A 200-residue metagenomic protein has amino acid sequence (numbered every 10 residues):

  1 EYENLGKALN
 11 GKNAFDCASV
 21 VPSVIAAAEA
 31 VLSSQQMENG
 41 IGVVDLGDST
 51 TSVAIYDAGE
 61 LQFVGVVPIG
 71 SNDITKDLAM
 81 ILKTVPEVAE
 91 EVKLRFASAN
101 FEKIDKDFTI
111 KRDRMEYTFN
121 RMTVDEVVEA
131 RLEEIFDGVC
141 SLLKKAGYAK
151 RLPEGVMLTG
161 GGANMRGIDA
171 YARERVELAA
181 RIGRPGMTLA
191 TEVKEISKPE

Functional and structural regions predicted by a protein language model:
E1, I135-F136: Conserved phosphate-binding loops in N-terminal lobes of ATP-dependent enzymes of the actin/Hsp70/sugar-kinase
E1, N100, R151-R175: Glycine-rich phosphate-binding loops at beta-strand->alpha-helix junctions
E1-V43, Q62, S71, V85-P86 (+3 more regions): Nucleotide/phosphate-binding catalytic cleft detector across ATP-hydrolyzing and phosphate-transferring enzymes
P22-I25, A58, V67, L94 (+1 more regions): Short, ordered loop/turn segments at secondary-structure junctions
E29-V31, R181-E200: Glycine-rich phosphate-binding/hydrolytic loop that grips phosphoryl groups
V43-T50, Y56-G59, P68-N72, G160-A163: A short acidic Gly-Thr/Ser loop motif
F136, C140-G155: Phosphate/pyrophosphate-binding loops at sites that engage ATP/ADP/AMP, CoA/4′-phosphopantetheine, polyphosphate
